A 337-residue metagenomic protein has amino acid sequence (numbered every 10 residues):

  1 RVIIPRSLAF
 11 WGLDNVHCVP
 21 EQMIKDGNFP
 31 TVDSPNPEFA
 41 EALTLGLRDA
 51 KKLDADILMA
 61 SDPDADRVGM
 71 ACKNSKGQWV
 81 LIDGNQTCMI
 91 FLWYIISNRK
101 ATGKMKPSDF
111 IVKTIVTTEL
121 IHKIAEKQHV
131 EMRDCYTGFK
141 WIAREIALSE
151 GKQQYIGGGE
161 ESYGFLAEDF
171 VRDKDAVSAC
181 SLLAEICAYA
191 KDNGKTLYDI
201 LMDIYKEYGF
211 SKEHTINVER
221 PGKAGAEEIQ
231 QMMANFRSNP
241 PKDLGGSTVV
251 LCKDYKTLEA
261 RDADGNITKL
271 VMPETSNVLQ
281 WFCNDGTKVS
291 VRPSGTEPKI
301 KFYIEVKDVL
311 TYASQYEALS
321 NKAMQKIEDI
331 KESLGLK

Functional and structural regions predicted by a protein language model:
R1-G12: Active-site pocket-lining segments that scaffold enzyme catalytic pockets across diverse folds
R1-I3, A65-G69, I142, F165: Short glycine/serine/threonine-rich phosphate/pyrophosphate-binding segments that cradle anionic phosphate groups
F10-R67: N-terminal small/polar loop signature for handling phosphorylated ligands or for N-terminal nucleophile
W11-G12, S75, Q128: Short, structured coil segments at secondary-structure junctions
N15-C18, Q78-I96, S178-L182: Gly/Ser/Thr-rich active-site loops/lids in small-molecule metabolic enzymes that frequently grip phosphoryl groups
K51, A55-I57, S61, Q78-V80 (+4 more regions): Phosphate-binding and adjacent anionic-ligand microenvironments
M70-K73, E168: Short beta-strand-to-turn element immediately C-terminal to the catalytic PLP-Schiff-base lysine in fold type I
